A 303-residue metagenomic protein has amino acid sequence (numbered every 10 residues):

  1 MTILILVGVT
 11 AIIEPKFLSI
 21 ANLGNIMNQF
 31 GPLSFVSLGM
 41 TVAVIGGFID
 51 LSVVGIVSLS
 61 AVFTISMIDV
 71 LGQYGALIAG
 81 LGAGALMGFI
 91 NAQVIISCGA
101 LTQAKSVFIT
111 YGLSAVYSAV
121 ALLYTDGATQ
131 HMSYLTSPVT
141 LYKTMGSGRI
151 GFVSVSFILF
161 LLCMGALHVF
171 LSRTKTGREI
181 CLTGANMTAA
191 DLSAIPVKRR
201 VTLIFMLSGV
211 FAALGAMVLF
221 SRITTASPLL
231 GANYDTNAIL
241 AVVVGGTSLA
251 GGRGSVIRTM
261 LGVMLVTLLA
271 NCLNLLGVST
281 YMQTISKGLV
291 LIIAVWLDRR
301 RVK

Functional and structural regions predicted by a protein language model:
M1-T2, G8, A185, L192-R199 (+1 more regions): Cytosolic-side transmembrane-helix boundaries in multi-pass membrane proteins
T2-L18, G46, A121-T125, H168-K175: Structural signal for alpha-helical transmembrane segments and their membrane-water exit/capping regions in multi-pass
V7-I13, L18-Q73, V94-L101, G246-V256 (+1 more regions): Single transmembrane alpha-helix segments in multi-pass membrane proteins
P15-N25, D126, L171-S172, F205-A241: Inter-helical junctions in multi-pass inner-membrane proteins, predominant in energy-converting antiporter-like
Q29, Y74, K105-F108, F152-F160 (+2 more regions): Loop-to-transmembrane alpha-helix initiation sites
G72-L113, G262: Alpha-helical transmembrane segments within multi-pass membrane transporters and channels
Q103-T176, R200-L203, I223-P228: Transmembrane helix-bundle core of multi-pass membrane transporters and related energy-transducing complexes
A212, R222, A226-G288: Transmembrane alpha-helical segments in multi-pass inner-membrane proteins
